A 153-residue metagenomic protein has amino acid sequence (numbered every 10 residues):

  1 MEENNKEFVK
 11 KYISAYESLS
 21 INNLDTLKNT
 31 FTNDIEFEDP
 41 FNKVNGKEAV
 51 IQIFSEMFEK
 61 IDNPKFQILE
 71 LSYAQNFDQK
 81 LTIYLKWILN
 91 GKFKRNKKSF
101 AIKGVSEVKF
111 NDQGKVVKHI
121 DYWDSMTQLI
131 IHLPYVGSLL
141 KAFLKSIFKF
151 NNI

Functional and structural regions predicted by a protein language model:
E2-T30: Short acidic-aromatic low-complexity motifs
Y16-S20, D34, I61, N151: A general structural signal marking secondary-structure boundaries and capping sites
L24-K28, T32-L81: A solvent-exposed, acidic/Ser-Thr-rich amphipathic alpha-helical stretch
E59-K65, L69-I153: A beta-strand edge to alpha-helix "cap/lid" segment located at domain peripheries
